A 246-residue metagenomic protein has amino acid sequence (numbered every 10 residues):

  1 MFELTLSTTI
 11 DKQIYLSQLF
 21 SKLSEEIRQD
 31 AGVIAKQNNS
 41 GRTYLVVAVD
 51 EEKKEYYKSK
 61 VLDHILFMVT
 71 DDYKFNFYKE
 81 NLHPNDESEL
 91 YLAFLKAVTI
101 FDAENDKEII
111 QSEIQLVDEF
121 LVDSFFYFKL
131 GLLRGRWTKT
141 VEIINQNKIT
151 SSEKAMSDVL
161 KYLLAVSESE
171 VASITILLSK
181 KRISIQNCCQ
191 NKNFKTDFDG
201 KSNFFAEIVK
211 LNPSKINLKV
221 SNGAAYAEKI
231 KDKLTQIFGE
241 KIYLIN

Functional and structural regions predicted by a protein language model:
M1-S202: Conserved mixed alpha/beta catalytic, RNA-binding, or beta-rich assembly cores of soluble enzyme, regulatory
N187-N246: C-terminal structured domains
